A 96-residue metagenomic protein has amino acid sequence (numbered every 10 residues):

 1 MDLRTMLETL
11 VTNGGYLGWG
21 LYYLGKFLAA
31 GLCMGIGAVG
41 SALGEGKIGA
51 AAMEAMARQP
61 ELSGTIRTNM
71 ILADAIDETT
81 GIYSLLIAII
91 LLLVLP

Functional and structural regions predicted by a protein language model:
D2-P96: Hydrophobic, small-residue-rich transmembrane alpha-helices and their short perimembrane loops in multi-pass membrane
